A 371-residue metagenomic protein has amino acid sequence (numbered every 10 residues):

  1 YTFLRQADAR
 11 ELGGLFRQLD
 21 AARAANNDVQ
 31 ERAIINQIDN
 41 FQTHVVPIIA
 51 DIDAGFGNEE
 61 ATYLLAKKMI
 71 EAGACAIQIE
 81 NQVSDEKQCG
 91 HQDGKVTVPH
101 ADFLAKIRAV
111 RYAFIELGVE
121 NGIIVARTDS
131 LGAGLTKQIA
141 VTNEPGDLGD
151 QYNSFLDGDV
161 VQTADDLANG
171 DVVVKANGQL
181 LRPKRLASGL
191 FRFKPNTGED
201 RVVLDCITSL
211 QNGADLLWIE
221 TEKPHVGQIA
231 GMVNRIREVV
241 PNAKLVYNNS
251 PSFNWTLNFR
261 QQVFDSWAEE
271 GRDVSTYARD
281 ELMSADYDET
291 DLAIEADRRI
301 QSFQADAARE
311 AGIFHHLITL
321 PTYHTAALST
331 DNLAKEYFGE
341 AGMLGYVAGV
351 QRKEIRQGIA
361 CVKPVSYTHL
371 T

Functional and structural regions predicted by a protein language model:
Y1-V45, A54-Y247, N258-Y287, A293 (+2 more regions): Alpha/beta enzyme core
V83-E86, P251-W255, Y323-A326: Short gly/pro/ser/thr-enriched loop/turn and capping motifs at secondary-structure boundaries
C89, A327-A341: C-terminal helical cap(s) of enzyme catalytic domains, especially alpha/beta-barrels
F103-R111, A243-F253, E340-R356: Short, basic, helix/turn surface patches
E220-K223, Y247-P251, A296, L317-P321: Active-site proximal loops enriched in glycine and acidic residues that flank catalytic Cys/His/Asp and coordinate
Q304-T330: Substrate-binding cleft of secreted/luminal carbohydrate-active enzymes
T368-T371: Conserved small/polar residues in nucleotide/adenosyl-binding loops
